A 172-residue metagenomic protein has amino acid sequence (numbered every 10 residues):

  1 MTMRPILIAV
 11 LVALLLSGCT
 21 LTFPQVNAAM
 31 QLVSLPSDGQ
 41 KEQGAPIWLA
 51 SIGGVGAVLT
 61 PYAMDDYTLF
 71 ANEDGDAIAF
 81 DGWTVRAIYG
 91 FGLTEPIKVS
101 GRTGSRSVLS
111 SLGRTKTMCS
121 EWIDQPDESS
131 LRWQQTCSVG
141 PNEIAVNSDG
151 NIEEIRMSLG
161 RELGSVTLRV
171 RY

Functional and structural regions predicted by a protein language model:
M1-I8: Bacterial N-terminal signal peptides that target proteins for export
L15-G18: C-terminal motif of bacterial Sec signal peptides marking the signal peptidase cleavage site
T20-Y172: Acidic, serine/threonine-rich low-complexity disordered tracts
